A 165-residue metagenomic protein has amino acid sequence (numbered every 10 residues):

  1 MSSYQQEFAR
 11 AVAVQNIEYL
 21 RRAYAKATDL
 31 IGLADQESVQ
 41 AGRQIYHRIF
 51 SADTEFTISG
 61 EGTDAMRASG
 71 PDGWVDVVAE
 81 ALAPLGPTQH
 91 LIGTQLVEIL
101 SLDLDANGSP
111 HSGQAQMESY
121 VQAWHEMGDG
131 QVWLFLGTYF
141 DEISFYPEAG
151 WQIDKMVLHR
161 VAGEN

Functional and structural regions predicted by a protein language model:
M1-R48: Short, low-complexity N-terminal intrinsically disordered segments enriched in polar/charged residues
S3-E7, A83-N165: A beta-strand edge to alpha-helix "cap/lid" segment located at domain peripheries
K26, F56, L158: Active-site micro-motifs of SAM-dependent methyltransferase domains
D35, A65, E126-G130: A generic structural signal for short coil/turn motifs at secondary-structure boundaries
Q40-Y120: A solvent-exposed, acidic/Ser-Thr-rich amphipathic alpha-helical stretch
